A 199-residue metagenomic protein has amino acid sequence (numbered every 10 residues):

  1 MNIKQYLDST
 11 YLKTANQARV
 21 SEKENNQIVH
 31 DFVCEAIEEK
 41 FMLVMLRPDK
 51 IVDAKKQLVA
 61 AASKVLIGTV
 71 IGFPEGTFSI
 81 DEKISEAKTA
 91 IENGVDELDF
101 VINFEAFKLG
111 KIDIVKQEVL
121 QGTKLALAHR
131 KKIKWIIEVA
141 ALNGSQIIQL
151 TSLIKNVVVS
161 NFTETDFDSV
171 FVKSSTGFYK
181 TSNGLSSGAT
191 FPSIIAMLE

Functional and structural regions predicted by a protein language model:
M1-E39, L43, D49-T69, F73-E199: Alpha/beta enzyme core
